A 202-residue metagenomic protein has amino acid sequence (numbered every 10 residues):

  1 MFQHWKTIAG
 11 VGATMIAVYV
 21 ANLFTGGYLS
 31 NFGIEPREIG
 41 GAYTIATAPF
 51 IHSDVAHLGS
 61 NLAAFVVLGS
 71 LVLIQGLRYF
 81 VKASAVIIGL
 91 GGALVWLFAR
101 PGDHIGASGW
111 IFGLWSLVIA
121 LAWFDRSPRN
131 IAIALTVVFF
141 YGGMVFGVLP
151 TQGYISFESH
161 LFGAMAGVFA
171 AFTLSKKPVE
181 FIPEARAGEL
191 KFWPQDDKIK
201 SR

Functional and structural regions predicted by a protein language model:
M1-K198: A detector for small-residue-rich transmembrane helices and their helix-helix packing motifs
